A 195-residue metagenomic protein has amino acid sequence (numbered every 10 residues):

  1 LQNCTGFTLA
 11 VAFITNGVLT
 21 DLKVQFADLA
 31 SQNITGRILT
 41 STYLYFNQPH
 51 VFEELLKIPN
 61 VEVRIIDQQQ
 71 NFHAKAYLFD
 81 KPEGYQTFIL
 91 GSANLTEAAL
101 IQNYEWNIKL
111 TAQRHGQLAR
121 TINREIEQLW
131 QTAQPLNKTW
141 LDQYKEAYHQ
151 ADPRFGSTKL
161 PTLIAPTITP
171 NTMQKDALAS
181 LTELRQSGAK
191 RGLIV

Functional and structural regions predicted by a protein language model:
L1-R185: PLD/PLD-like phosphodiesterase catalytic module centered on the HKD motif
V11, Q186-V195: Walker A/P-loop
